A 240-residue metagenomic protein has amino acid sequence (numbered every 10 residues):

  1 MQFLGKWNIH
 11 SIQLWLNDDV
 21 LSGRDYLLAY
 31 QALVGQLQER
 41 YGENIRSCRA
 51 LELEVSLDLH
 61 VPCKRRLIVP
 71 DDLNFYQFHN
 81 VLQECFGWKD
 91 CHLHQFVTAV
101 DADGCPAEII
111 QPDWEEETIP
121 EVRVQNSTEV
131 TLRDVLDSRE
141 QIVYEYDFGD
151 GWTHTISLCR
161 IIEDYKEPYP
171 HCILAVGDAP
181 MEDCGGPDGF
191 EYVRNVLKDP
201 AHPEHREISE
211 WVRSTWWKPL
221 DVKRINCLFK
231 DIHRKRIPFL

Functional and structural regions predicted by a protein language model:
M1-L240: Short linear regulatory motifs enriched in tryptophan with gly/pro/ser
